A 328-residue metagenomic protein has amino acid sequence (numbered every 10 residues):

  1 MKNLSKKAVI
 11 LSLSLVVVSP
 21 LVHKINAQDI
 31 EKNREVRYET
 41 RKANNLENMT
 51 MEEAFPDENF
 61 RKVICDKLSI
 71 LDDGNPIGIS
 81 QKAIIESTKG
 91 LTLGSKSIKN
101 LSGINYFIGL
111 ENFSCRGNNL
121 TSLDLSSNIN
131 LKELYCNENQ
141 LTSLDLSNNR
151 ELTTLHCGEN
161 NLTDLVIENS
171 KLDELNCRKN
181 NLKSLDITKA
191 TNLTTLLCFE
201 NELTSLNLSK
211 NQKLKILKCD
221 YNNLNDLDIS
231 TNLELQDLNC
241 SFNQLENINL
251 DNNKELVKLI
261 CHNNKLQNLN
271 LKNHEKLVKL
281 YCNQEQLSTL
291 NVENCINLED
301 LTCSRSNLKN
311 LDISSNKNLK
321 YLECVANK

Functional and structural regions predicted by a protein language model:
K2-V9, S14, V18, H23-N112 (+9 more regions): N-terminal capping/linker segments that flank leucine-rich repeat
I84, G94, G103-G109, R116 (+17 more regions): C-terminal capping segment of individual leucine-rich repeats
K89-L93, F113-C115, K132-C136, T153-C157 (+8 more regions): Conserved hydrophobic beta-strand positions in leucine-rich repeat
L101-I104, L123-L125, L144, L165 (+7 more regions): Canonical leucine-rich repeat
T121, I129-K132, T142, R150-T154 (+12 more regions): Threonine-centered tandem repeat motifs in low-complexity domains
N130, K179, N207, N249 (+3 more regions): Intrinsic-disorder/low-complexity detector
N310, S314-K328: Leucine-rich solenoid repeat scaffolds
